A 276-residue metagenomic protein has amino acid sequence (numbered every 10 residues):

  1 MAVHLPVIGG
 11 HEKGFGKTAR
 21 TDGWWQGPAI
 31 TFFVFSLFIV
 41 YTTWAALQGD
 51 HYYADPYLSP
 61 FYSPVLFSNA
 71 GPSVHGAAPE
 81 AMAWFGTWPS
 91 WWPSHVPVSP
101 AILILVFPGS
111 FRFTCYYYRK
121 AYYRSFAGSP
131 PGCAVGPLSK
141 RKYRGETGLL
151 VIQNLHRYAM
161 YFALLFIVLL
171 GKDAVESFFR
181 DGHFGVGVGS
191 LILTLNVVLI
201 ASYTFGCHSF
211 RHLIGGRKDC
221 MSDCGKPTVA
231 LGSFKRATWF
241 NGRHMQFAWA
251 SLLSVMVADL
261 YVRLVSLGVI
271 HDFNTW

Functional and structural regions predicted by a protein language model:
M1-W276: Membrane-embedded alpha-helical bundles that constitute the cytochrome b-like, heme-associated redox core of multi-pass
